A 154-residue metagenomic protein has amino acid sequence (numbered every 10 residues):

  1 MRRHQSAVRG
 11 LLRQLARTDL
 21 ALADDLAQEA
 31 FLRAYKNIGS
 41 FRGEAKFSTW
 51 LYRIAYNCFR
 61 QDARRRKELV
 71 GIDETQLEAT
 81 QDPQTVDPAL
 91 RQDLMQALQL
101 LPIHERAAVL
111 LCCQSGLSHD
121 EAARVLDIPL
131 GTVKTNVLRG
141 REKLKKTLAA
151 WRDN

Functional and structural regions predicted by a protein language model:
M1-G10, R106: A short, charge-rich alpha-helical start-of-domain segment used by transcription regulators
R9-E29, R152-N154: Short, charged helix-capping/linker segments at alpha-helix termini
A16-T18, Q28-K46, R65-K67, T147: Sigma70-family region 2
A30, I54, V109, E121-A123 (+1 more regions): Hydrophobic positions on the alpha-helical face of helix-turn-helix-like DNA-binding modules
K36-G43, R53-D73, R139: Arg/Lys-rich amphipathic alpha helix in sigma70-family domain 2
R60, E105, Q114, D120 (+1 more regions): DNA-recognition helix of helix-turn-helix
Q61, K67-R91, M95-Q96: Internal acidic/polar
P88, L98-R106: Short helix-coil-helix linker/hinge
